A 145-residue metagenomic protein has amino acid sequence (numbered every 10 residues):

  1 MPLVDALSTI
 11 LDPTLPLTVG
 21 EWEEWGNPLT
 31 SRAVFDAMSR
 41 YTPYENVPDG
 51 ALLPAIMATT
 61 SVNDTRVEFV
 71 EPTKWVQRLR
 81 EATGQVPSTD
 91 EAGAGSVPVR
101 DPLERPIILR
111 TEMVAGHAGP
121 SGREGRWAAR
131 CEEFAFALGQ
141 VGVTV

Functional and structural regions predicted by a protein language model:
M1-V145: Active-site-proximal cap/loop segments of hydrolase catalytic domains
